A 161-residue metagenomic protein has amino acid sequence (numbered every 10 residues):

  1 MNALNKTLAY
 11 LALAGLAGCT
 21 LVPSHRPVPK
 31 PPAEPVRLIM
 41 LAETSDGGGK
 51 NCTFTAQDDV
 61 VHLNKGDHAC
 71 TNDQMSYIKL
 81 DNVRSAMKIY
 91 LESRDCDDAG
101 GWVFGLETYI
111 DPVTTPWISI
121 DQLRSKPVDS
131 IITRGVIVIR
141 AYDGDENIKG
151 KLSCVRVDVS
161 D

Functional and structural regions predicted by a protein language model:
M1-A9: Bacterial N-terminal signal peptides that target proteins for export
L13-A14: Short, linear, compositionally biased motifs with a strong N-terminal bias
A17-G18: C-terminal motif of bacterial Sec signal peptides marking the signal peptidase cleavage site
L21-D161: Compact beta-sheet-dominated domain cores in extracellular/mature segments
